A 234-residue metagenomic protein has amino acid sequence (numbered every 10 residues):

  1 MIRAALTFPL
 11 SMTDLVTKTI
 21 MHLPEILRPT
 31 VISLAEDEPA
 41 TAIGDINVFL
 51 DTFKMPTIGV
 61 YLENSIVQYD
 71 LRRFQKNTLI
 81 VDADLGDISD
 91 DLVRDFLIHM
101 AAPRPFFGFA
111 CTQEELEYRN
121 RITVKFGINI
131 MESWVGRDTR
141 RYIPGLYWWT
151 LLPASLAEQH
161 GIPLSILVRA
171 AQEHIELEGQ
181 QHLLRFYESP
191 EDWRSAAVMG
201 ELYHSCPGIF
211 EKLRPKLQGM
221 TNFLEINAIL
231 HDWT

Functional and structural regions predicted by a protein language model:
M1-A35, E117-T234: C-terminal interaction module
T17-N129: Internal, hydrophobic cores of structured domains that mediate oligomerization or house catalytic pockets within large
